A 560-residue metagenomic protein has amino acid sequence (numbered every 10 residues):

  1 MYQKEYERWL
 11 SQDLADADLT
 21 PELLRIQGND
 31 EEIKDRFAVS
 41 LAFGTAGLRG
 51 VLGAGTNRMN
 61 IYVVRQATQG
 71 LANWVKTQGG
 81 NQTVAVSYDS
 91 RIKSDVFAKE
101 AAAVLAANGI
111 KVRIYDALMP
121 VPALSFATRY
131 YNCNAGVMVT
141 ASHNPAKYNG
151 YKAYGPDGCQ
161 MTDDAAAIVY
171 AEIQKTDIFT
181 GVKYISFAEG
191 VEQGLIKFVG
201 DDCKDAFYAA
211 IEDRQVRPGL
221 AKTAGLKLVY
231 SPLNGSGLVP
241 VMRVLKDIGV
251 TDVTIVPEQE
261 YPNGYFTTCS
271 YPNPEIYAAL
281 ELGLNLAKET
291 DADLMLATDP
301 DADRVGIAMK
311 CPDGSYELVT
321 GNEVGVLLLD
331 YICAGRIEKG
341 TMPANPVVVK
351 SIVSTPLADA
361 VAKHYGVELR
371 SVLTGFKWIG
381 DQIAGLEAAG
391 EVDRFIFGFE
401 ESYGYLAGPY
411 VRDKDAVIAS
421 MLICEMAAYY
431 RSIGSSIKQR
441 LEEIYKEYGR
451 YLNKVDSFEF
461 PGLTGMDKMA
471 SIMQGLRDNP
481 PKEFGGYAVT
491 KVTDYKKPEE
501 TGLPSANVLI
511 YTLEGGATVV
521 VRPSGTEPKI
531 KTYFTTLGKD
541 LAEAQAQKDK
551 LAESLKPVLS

Functional and structural regions predicted by a protein language model:
K4-A101, N108, G190-V191, I196-A224 (+1 more regions): An N-terminal, well-structured beta->alpha segment
E32-F37, L41, N149-A279, L286-A287: Gly/Ser/Thr-enriched, mixed-charge loops and adjacent short helices that form phosphate/oxyanion-binding elements
F37-N57, A141-S142, L228, P232-V244 (+4 more regions): Conserved phosphate/anionic-ligand binding catalytic regions in large, soluble enzymes, centered on
A85-Y148, K246-G306: N-terminal small/polar loop signature for handling phosphorylated ligands or for N-terminal nucleophile
D95-E100, S125-R129, K147-A153, Q174 (+8 more regions): Short acidic, glycine/serine/threonine-rich loops at helix termini
Y154-Y184, N322-N345, K350-V361, A416: Glycine-rich phosphate-binding loop plus the immediately following alpha-helix
K288, A292-L294, S315-E317, G335-R522 (+3 more regions): Phosphate-binding and adjacent anionic-ligand microenvironments
